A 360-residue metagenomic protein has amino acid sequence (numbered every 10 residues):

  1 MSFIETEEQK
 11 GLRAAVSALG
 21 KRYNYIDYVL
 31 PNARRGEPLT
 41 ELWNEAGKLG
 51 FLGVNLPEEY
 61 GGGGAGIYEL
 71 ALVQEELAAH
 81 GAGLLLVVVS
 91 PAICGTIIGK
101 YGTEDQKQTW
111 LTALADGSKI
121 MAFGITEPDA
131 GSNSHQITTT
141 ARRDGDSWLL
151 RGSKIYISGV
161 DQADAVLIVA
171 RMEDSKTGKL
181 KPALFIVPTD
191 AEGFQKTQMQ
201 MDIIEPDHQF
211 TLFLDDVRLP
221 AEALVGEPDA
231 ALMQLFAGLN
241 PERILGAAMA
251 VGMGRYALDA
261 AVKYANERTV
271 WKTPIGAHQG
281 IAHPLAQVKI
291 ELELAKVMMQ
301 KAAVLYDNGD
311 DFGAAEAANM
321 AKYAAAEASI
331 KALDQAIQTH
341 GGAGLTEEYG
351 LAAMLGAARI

Functional and structural regions predicted by a protein language model:
M1-H80, L84, Y101-Q106, A113 (+5 more regions): Alpha-helical interface subdomain recognition
G50, V73-A78, A170, V187-E192 (+1 more regions): Short Ser/Thr-interspersed hydrophobic loop/turn segments at strand-loop and sheet-helix junctions that line or gate
A65, N133-H135, G159-A163, T177-K181 (+2 more regions): Short glycine/proline-enriched turns and hinge-like loops at secondary-structure junctions
A92-Y101: Helix-loop "lid/cap" segments that line or gate small-molecule binding pockets
G117-I125, V169: A short, Trp-centered hydrophobic/proline-enriched beta-strand micro-motif
Q136-T138, D190-P220: Flexible, small-/acidic-enriched active-site or ligand-binding loops
S147-K196: A short core secondary-structure module
D216-Q234: Long, acidic (Asp/Glu-rich), low-complexity accessory segments flanking structured domains
